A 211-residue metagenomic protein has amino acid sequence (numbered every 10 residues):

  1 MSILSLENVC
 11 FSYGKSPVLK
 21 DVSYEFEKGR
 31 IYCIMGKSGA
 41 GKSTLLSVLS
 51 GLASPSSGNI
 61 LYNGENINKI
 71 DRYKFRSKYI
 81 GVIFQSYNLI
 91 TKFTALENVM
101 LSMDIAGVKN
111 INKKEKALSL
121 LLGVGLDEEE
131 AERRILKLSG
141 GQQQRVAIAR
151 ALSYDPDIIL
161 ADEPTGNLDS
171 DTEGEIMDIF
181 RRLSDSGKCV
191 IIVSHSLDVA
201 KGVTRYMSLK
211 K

Functional and structural regions predicted by a protein language model:
S50: Helix-to-loop junction immediately C-terminal to a conserved catalytic motif
G58-N66: Conserved ABC transporter NBD signature motif
I67-G81, D185: ABC ATPase NBD coupling module
I111-E129: Conserved ABC ATPase "signature" region
R134-L138, Q142: Conserved ABC ATPase signature
D155: Conserved catalytic motifs of ABC-family nucleotide-binding domains
I159-D162: Catalytic Walker B motif of ABC-type/P-loop ATPase nucleotide-binding domains
